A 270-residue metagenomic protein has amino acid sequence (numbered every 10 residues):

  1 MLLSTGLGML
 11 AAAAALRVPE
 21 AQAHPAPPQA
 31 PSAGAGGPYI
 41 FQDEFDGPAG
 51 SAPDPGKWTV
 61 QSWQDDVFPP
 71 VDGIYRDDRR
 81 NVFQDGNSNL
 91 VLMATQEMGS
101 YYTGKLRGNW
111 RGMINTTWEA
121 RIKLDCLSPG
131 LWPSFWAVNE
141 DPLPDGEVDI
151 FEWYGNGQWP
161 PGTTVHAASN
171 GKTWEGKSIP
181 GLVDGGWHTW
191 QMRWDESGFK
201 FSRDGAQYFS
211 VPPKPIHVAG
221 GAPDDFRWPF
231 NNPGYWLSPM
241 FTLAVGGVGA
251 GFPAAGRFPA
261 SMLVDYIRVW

Functional and structural regions predicted by a protein language model:
M1-L2, F201: Conserved hydrophobic/aromatic "anchor" residues that stabilize well-ordered secondary structure elements
L2-A21: N-terminal export signals
P27-W270: GH16 jelly-roll
